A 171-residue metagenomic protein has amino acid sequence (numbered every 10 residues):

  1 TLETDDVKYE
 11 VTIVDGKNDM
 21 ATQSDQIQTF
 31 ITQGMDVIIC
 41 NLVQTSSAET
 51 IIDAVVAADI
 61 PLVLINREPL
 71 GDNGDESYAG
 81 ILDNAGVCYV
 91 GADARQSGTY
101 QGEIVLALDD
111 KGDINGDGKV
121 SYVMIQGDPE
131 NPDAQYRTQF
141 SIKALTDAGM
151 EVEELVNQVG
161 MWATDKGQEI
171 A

Functional and structural regions predicted by a protein language model:
T1-A171: A residue-level marker of the well-folded mature domains of exported/periplasmic proteins
